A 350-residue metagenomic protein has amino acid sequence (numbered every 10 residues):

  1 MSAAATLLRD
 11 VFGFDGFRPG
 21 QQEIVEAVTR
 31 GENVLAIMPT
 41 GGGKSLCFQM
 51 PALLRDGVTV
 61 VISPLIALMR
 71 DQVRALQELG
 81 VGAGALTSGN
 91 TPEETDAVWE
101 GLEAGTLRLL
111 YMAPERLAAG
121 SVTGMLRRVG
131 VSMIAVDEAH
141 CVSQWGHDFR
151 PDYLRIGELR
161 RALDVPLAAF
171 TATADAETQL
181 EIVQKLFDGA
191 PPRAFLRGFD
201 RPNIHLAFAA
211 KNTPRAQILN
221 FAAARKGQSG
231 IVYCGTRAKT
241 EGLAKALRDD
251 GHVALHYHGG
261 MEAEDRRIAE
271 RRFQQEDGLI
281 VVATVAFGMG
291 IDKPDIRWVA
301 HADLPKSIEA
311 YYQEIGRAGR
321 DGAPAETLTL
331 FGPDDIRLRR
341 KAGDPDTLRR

Functional and structural regions predicted by a protein language model:
S2-V11, D15-P19, E23-S45, L53-R55 (+1 more regions): Helicase motor core with emphasis on the C-terminal RecA-like subdomain
